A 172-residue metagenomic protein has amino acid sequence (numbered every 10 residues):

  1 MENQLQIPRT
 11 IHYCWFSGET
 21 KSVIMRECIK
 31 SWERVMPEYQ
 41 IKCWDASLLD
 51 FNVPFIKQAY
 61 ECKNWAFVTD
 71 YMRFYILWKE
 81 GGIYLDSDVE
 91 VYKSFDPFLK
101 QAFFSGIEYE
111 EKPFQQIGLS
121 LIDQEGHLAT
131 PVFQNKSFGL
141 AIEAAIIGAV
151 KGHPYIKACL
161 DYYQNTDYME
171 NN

Functional and structural regions predicted by a protein language model:
M1-T69, L85-N172: Glycosyltransferase-associated regions of secretory-pathway enzymes, highlighting luminal stem/catalytic domains
D70-G82: Small-residue hinge/turn detector
